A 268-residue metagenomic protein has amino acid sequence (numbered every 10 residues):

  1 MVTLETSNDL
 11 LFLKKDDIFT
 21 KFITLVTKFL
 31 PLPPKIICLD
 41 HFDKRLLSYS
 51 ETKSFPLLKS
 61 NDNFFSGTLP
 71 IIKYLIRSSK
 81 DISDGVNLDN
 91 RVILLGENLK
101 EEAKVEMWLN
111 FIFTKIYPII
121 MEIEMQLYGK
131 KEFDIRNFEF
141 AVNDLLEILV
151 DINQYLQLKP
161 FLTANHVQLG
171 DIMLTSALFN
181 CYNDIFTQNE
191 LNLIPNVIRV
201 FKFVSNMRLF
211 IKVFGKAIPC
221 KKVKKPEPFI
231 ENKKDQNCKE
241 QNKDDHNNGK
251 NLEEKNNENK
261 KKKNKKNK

Functional and structural regions predicted by a protein language model:
M1-N143, E147, P160: GST-like domain detector, emphasizing the conserved glutathione-binding G-site in the N-terminal thioredoxin-like
T27, L58, V105, I152 (+3 more regions): Structural signal for hydrophobic/aromatic residues that build the beta-strand cores of folded beta-sheet domains
I76, K80, A177-L178, F214: Active-site-flanking alpha-helical
F113, Y117, L149-N153, F201 (+1 more regions): Structural signal for well-ordered, non-membrane alpha-helices
I119-I120, L162-T187, L191-R199, V204: GST superfamily/GST-like fold recognition
Q154-N165, L209-F214: Surface-exposed helix-capping loop/turn segments at secondary-structure junctions
P195-L252: Primarily low-complexity, compositionally biased regions used by nucleic-acid-associated proteins for macromolecular
D235-C238, N251-K268: Intrinsically disordered, low-complexity polybasic segments
